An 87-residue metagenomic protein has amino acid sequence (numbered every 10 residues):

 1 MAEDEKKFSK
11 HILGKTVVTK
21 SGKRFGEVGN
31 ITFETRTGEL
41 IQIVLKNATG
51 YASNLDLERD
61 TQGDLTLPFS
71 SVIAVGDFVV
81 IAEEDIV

Functional and structural regions predicted by a protein language model:
M1-V87: Peripheral interaction segments used for macromolecular assembly
